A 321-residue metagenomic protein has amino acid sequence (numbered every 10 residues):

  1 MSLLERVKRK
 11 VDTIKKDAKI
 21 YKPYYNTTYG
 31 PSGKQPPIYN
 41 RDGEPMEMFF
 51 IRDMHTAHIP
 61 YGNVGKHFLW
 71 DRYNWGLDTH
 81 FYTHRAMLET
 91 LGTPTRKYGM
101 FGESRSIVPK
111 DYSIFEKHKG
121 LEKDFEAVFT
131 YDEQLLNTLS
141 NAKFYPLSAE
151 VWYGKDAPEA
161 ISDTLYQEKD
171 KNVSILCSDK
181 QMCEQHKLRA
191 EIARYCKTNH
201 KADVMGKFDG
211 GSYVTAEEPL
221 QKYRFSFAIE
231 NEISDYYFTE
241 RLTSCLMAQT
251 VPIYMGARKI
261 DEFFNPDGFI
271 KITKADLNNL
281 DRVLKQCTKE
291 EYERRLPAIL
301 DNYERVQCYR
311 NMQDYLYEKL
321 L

Functional and structural regions predicted by a protein language model:
L3-F101, R105, P109-G211, T215-L321: Pol beta-like nucleotidyltransferase catalytic core
